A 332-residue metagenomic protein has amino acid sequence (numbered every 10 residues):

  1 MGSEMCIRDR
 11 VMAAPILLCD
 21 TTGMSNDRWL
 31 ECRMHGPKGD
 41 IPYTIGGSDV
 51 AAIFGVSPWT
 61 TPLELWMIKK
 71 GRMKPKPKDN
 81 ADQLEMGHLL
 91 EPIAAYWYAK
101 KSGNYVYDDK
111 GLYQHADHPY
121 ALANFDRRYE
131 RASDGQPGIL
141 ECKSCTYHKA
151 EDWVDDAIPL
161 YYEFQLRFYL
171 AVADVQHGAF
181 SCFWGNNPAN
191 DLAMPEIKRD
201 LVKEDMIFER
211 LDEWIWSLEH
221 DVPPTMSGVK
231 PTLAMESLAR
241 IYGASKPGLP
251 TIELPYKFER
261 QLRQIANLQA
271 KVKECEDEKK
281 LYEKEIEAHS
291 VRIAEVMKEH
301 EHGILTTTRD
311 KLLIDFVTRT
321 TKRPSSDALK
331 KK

Functional and structural regions predicted by a protein language model:
M1-I7: Short, small-residue-biased leader/transition segments that mark boundaries at the very start of proteins
R8-K332: Accessory terminal regions of nucleic-acid processing enzymes
